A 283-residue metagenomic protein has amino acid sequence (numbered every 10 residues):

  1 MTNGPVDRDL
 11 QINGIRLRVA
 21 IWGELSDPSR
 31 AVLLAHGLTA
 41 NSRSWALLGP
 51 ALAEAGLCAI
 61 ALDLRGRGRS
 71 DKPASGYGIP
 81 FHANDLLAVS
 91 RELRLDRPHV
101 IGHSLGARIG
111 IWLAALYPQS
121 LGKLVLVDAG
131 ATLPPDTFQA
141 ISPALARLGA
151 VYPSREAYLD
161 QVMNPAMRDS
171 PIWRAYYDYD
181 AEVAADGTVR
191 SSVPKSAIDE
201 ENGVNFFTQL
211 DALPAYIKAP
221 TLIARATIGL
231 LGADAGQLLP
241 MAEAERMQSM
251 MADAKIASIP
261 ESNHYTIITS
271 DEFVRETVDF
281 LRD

Functional and structural regions predicted by a protein language model:
M1-V32, E54-L57, L95, E245-R246 (+3 more regions): Alpha/beta-hydrolase fold catalytic core
N13-I15, A53-E54, C58-I101: Active-site loop/oxyanion-hole signature of alpha/beta-hydrolase fold enzymes
R18-R69: Conserved HGGG/HGGXW glycine-rich cap/lid loop of the alpha/beta-hydrolase fold
D96-P135: Conserved hydrolase catalytic core segment
G130-E156: A catalytic-pocket lid/entrance helix-loop region that shapes and gates access to the active site across common
P153-F207: Conserved alpha/beta-hydrolase catalytic His-Asp/Glu region
A184-M250: Conserved serine/cysteine hydrolase catalytic core
I259-D271: Catalytic histidine-centered segment of alpha/beta-hydrolase-like enzymes
